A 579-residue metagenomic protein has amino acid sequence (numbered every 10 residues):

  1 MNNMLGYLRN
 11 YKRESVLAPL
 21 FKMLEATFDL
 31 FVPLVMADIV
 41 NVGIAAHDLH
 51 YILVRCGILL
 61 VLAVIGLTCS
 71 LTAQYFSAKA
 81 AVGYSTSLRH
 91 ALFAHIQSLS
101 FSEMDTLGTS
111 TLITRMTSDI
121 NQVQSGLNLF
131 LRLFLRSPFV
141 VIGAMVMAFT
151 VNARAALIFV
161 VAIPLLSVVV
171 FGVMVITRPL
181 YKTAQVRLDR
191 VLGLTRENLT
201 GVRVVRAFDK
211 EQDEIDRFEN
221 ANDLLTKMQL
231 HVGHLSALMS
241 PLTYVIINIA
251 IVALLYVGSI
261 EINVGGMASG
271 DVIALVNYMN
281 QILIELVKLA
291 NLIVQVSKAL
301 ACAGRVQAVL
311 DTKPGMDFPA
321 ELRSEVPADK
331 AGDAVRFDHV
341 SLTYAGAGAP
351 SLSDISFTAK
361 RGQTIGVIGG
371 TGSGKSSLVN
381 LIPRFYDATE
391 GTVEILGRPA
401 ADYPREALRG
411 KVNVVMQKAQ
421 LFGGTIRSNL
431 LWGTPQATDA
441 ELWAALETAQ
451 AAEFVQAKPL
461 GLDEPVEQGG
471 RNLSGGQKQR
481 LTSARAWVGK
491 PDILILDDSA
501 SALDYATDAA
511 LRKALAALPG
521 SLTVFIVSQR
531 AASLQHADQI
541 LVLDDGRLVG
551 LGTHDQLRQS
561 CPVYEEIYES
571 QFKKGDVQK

Functional and structural regions predicted by a protein language model:
M1-F31, M36, I44-L60, I65 (+16 more regions): Membrane-integrated ABC transporters
N10, E14-T27, D38, L59-L62 (+4 more regions): Transmembrane helices of ABC transporter permease
N10-R13, S98-S102, S118-L127, L131 (+8 more regions): An intracellular "coupling" helix at the cytosolic face of ABC transporter transmembrane type-1 domains
V32, M36, A73, S77 (+6 more regions): Hydrophobic/aromatic residues in alpha-helical transmembrane segments
A46-H47, V82, H90-T114, S118-I120 (+5 more regions): Short intracellular "coupling" helices and adjacent cytoplasmic loop segments at the cytosolic face of multi-pass
D48-Y51, M147-V161, H231-R305, V309-L310: Helix-loop-helix
P327-K579: ABC-type nucleotide-binding domain
